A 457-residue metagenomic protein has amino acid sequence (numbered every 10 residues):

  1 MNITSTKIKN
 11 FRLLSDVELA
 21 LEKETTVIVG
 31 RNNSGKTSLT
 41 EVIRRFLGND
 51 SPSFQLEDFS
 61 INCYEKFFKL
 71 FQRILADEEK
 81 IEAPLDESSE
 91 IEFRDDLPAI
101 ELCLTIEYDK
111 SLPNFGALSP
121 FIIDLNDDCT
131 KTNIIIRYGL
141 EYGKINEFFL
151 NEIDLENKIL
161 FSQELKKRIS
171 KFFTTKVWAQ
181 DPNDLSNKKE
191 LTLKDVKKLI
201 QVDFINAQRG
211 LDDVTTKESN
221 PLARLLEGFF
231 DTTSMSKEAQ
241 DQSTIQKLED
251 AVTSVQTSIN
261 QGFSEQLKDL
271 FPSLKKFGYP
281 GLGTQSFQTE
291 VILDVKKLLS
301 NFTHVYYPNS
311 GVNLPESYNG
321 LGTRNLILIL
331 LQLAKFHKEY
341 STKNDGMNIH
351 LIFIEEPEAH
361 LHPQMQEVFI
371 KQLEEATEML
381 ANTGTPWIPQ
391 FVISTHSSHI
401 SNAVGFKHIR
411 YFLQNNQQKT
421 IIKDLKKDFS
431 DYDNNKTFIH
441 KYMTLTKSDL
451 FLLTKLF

Functional and structural regions predicted by a protein language model:
M1-G48, Q55-A76: Pre-Walker A-like glycine/lysine-rich segment at the N-terminus of P-loop NTPase domains
V29-G30, S317, E356, H396: The Walker A (P-loop) glycine that initiates the GxxxxGKT/S ATP-binding motif of P-loop NTPases
G48-L85, H337-M347, M379-I388, N415-Q418 (+1 more regions): Flexible phosphate/Mg2+-sensing switch loops adjacent to catalytic phosphate-binding sites
D58-A239, S243-Q246, D431: Glycine-rich phosphate-binding loops of NTPases
L199, A207, L211-I354, E375 (+1 more regions): Extended helical coiled-coil dimerization/tether regions that scaffold and oligomerize large DNA-maintenance assemblies
V368-F369, L373: Conserved hydrophobic alpha-helix in the ABC-type ATPase nucleotide-binding domain
A381-G384, H399-F457: RecA-like P-loop NTPase motor core
P389, T395-S397: Conserved H-loop
